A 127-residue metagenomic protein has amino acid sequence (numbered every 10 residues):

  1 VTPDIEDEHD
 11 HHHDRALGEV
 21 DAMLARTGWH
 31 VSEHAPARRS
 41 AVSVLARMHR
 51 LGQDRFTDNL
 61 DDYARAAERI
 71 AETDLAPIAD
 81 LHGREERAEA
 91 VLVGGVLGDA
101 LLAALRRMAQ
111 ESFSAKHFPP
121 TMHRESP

Functional and structural regions predicted by a protein language model:
V1-S40: Charged, helix-prone or intrinsically disordered regulatory segments positioned adjacent to compact structured domains
G28-P127: Charged, low-complexity intrinsically disordered regulatory/assembly segments
